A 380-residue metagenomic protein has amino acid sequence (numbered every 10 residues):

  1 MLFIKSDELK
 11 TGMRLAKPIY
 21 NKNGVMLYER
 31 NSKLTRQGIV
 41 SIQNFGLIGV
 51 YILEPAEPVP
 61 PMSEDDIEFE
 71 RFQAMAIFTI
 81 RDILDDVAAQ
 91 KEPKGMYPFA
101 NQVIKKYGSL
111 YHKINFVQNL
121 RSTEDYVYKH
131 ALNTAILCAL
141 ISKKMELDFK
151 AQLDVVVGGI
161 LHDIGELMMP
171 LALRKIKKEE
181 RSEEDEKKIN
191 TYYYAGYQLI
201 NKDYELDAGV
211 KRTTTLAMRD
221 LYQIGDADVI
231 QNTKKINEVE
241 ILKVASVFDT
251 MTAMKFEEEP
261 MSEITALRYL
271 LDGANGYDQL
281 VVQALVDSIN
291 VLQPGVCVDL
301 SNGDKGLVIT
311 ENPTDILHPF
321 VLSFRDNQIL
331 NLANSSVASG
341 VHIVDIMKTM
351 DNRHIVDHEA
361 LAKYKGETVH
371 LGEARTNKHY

Functional and structural regions predicted by a protein language model:
M1-G95, D326, G340, V344-Y380: Membrane-cytosol interface segments
M1-M13, E257-L271: Short beta-strand/loop turn elements enriched in aromatics
L53-N190, N201-D207: Acidic/His-rich, divalent-metal-binding segments that scaffold phosphate/diphosphate chemistry
S142, Q152-E179, G196, T213-A227 (+2 more regions): His-Asp-centered metal-binding catalytic motifs of divalent-metal-dependent phosphohydrolases/nucleases
G159, N201-K243, E257-E258, Y269-I316: Histidine/acidic-rich helix-loop-helix segments that form or flank divalent-metal centers in metalloenzyme catalytic
D315-Q328: Basic/aromatic-rich interaction segments and small domains that mediate binding to polyanionic partners
Q328-A338: A short macromolecule-binding patch
